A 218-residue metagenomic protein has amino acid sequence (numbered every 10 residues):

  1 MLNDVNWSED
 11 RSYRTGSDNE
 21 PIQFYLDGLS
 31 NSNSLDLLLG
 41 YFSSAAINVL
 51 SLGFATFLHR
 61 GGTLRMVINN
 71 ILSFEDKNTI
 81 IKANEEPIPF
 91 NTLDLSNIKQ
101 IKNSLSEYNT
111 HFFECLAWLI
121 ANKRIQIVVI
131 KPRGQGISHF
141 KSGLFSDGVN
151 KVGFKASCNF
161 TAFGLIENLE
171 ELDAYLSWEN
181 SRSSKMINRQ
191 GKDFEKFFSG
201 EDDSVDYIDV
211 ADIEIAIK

Functional and structural regions predicted by a protein language model:
M1-K218: PLD/PLD-like phosphodiesterase catalytic module centered on the HKD motif
